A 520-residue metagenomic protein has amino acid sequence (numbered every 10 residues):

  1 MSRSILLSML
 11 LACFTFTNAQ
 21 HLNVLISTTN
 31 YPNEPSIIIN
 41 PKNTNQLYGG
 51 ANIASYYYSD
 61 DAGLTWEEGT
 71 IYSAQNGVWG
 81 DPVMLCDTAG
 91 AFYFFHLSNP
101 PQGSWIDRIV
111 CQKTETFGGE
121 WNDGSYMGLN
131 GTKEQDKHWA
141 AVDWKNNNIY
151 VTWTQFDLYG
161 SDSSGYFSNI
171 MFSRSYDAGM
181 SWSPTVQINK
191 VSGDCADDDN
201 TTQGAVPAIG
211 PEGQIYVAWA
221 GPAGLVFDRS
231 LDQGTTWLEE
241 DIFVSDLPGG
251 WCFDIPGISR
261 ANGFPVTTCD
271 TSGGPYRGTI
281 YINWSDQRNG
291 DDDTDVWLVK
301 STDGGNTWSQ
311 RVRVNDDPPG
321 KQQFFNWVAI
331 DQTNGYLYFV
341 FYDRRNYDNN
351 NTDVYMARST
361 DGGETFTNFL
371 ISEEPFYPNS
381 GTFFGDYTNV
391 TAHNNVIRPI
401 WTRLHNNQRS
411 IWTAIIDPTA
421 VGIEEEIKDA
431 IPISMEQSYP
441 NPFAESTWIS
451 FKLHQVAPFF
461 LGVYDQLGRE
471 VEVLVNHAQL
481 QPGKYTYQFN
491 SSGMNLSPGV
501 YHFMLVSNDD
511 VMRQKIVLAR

Functional and structural regions predicted by a protein language model:
M1-H21, I423, F489: Bacterial Sec-dependent N-terminal signal peptides
Q20-V421: Extracellular, repeat-based ectodomains that mediate carbohydrate processing or recognition
V244-S245, I516-R520: Short beta-strand edge segments in extracellular beta-sheet folds
D254-I255, V475-Q479: Beta-strand-rich interaction surfaces with strong enrichment in secreted/lumenal proteins
E424-Y464, V473, Y485-N495, V506-D510: Glycine-centered coil/turn sites that cap beta-strands in beta-rich domains
Q481-Y485, S497-V500: A glycine-anchored, Pro-Gly-centered beta-turn/N-cap motif
